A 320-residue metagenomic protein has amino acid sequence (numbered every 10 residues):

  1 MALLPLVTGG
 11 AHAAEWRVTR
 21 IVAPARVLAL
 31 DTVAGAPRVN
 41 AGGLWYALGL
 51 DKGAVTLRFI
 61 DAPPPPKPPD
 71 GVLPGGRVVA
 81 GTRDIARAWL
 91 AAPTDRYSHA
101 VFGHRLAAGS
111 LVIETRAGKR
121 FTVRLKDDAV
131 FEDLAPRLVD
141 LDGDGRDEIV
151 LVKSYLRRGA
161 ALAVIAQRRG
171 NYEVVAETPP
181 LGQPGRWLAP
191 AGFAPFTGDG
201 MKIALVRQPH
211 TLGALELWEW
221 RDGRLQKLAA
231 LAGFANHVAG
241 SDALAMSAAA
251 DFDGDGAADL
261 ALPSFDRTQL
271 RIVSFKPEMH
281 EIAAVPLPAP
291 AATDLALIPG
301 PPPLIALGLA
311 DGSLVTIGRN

Functional and structural regions predicted by a protein language model:
M1-V7: Bacterial N-terminal signal peptides
A13-N320: Beta-propeller-forming repeat regions
